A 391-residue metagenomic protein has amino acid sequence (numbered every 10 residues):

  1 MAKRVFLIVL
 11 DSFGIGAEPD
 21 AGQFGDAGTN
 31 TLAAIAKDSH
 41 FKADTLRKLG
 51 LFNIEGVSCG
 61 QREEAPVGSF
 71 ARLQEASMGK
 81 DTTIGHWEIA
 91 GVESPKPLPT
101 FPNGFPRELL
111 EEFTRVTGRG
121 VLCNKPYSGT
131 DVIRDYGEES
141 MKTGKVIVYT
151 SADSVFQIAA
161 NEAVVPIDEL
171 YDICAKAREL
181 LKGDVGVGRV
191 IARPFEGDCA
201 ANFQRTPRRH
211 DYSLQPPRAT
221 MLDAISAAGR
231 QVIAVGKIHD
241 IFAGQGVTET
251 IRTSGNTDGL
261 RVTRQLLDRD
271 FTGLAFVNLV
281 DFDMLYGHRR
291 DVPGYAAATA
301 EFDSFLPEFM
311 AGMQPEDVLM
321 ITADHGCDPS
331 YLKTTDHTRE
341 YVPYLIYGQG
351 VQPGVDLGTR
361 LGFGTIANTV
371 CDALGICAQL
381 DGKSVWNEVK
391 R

Functional and structural regions predicted by a protein language model:
M1-R391: Feature captures the catalytic ectodomains and active-site-proximal regions of enzymes that hydrolyze or transfer
